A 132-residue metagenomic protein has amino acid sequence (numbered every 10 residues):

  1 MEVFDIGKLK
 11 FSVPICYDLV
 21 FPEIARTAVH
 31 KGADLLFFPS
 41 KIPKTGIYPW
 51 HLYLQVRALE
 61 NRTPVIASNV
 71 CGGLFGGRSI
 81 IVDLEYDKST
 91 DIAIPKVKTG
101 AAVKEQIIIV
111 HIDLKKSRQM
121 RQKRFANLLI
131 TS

Functional and structural regions predicted by a protein language model:
M1-K31, K44-L52, V56, Q119-N127 (+1 more regions): Active-site catalytic loop in hydrolytic enzyme cores
M1-V3, I81, I107-I109: Conserved hydrophobic/aromatic beta-strand scaffold that supports enzyme active sites
G7-L9, G73, K104, K115: Short strand-connecting beta-turns/loops that link adjacent beta-strands
V20-E105: CN hydrolase (nitrilase-like) catalytic-core segments centered on the catalytic cysteine and neighboring Lys/Glu
L84-S132: Long hydrophobic alpha-helical segments typical of transmembrane helices together with their membrane-interfacial
